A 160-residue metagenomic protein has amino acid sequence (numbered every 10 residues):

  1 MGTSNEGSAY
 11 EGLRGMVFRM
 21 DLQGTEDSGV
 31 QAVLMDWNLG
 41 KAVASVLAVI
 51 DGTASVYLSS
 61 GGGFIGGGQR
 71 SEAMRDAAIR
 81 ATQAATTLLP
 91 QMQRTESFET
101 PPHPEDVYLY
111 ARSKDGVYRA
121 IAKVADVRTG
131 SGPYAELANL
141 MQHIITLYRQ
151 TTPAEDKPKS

Functional and structural regions predicted by a protein language model:
M1-L34, H103-S160: Short, well-ordered, aromatic-rich surface patches in folded extracellular/luminal domains
T25-E26, V46-L47, T100: Short, exposed beta-strand/loop patches in secreted or surface proteins that constitute
A32-S60: A glycine-rich, hydrophobic loop/mini-helix early in the fold
I50, A77, E105: Residues that flank catalytic or metal-binding motifs in active/ligand-binding sites
D51-G52, R70-S71, K123-T129: A short, sequence-level motif marking secondary-structure junctions
G52-R70, Q142-A154: A short, surface-exposed interaction/processing loop segment used at functional sites
G61-P90: Long, charged/polar, surface-exposed segments that mediate recognition or autoinhibition
M92-T100: Surface-exposed patches in mature extracellular/periplasmic domains of secreted proteins
